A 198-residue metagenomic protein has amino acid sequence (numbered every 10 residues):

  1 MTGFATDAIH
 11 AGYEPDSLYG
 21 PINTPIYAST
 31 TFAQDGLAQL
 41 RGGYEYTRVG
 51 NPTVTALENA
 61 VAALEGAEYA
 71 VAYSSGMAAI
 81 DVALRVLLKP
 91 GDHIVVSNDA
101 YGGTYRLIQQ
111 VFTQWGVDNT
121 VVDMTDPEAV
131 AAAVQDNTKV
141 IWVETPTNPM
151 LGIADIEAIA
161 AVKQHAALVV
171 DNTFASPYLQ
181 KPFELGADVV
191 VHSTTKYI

Functional and structural regions predicted by a protein language model:
M1-G43: N-terminal glycine-rich, Lys/His-bearing helix-loop that initiates the first secondary-structure elements of many
F4-A8, N59-A63, G186-D188, H192: Short, hydrophobic/aliphatic alpha-helical segments
H10, Y69-I198: Conserved PLP-enzyme active-site core in the AAT-like
L18, A38-L40, V49-G50, V189-I198: Active-site C-terminal subdomain of aminotransferase-like
P21-I22, G66, W115: Short, basic and Ser/Thr-rich N-terminal targeting/leader segments
T31-D81, G103-Q110: Conserved N-terminal alpha-helix of the aminotransferase class I/II PLP-enzyme fold
